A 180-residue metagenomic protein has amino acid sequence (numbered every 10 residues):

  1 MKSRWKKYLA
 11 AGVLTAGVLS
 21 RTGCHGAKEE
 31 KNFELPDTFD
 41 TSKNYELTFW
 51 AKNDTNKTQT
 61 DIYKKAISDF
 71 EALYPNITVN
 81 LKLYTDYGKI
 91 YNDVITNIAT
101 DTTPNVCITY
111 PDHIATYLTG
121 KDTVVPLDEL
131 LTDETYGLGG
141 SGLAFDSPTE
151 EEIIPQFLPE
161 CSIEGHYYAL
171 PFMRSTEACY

Functional and structural regions predicted by a protein language model:
M1-L47, A72: Short, low-complexity disordered leader/linker segments with a strong preference for bacterial N-terminal type II
F33, S42-N56, I77-K82, V106: Short, well-ordered beta-strand elements
F39, D112-E177: Hinge/lid segment of periplasmic solute-binding proteins
K52, Y84, Y110-P111, F172-M173: Active-site-proximal beta-strand/loop segments in catalytic clefts of secreted hydrolases
T55-T78: Short, polar/charged alpha-helical segment
L83-D93: Short helix-initiation/N-cap motifs at beta->coil->alpha
Y91-T102, T119-K121: Short helices/loops that flank or line small-molecule/ion binding pockets
T102-T109: Periplasmic-binding protein-like
